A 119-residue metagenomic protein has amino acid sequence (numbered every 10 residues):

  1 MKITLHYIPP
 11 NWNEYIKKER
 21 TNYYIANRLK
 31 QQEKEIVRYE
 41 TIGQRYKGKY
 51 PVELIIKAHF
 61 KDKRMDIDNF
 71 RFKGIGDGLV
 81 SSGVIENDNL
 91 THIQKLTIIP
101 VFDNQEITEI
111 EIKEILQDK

Functional and structural regions predicted by a protein language model:
M1-K119: Catalytic phosphate/metal-binding cores of nucleic-acid and nucleotide-processing enzymes, i.e., regions that mediate
